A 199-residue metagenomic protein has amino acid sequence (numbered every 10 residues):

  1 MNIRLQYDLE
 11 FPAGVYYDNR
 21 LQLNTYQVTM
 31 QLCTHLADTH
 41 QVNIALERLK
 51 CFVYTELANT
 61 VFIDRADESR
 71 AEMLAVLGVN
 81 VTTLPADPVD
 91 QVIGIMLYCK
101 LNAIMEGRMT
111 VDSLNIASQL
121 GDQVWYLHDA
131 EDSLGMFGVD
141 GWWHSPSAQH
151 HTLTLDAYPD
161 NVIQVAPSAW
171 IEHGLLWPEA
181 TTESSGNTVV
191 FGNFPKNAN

Functional and structural regions predicted by a protein language model:
M1-R4: Short, Gly/Pro- and small/polar-rich lid/capping loops
Q6-C99, A103, E172-H173, W177-N199: Histidine-centered catalytic/metal-coordination loop motif
D38-H40, G107, V124-Y126: Short acidic, gly/pro-rich beta-turn/loop elements at beta-sheet edges and active-site/ligand-binding grooves
I104-S118: Short, surface-exposed ligand- or partner-binding patches at beta-edge/loop junctions that are enriched in aromatics
I116-D156: Short, low-complexity, polybasic intrinsically disordered segments
S145-A180, P195-A198: A recognition module on extended beta-rich or small alphabeta surfaces enriched in W/G with H and D/E
